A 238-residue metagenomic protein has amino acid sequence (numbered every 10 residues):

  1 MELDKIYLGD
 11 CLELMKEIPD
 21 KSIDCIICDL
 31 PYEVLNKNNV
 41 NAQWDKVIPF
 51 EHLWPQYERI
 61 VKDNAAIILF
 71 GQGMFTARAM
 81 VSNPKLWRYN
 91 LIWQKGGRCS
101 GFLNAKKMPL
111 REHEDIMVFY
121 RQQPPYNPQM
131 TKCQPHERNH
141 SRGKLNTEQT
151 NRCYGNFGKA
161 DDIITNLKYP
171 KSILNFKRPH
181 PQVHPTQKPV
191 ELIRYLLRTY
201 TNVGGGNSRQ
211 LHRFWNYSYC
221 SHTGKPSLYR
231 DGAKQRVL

Functional and structural regions predicted by a protein language model:
M1-R230, K234-L238: Core catalytic lobe of class I
